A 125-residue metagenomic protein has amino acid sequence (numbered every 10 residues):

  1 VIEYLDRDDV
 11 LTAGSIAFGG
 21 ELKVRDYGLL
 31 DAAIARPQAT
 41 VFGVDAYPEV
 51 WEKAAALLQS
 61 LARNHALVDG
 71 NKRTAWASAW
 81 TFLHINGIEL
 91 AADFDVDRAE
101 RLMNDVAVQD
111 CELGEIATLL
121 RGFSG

Functional and structural regions predicted by a protein language model:
V1-G125: FIC/Doc superfamily catalytic core
